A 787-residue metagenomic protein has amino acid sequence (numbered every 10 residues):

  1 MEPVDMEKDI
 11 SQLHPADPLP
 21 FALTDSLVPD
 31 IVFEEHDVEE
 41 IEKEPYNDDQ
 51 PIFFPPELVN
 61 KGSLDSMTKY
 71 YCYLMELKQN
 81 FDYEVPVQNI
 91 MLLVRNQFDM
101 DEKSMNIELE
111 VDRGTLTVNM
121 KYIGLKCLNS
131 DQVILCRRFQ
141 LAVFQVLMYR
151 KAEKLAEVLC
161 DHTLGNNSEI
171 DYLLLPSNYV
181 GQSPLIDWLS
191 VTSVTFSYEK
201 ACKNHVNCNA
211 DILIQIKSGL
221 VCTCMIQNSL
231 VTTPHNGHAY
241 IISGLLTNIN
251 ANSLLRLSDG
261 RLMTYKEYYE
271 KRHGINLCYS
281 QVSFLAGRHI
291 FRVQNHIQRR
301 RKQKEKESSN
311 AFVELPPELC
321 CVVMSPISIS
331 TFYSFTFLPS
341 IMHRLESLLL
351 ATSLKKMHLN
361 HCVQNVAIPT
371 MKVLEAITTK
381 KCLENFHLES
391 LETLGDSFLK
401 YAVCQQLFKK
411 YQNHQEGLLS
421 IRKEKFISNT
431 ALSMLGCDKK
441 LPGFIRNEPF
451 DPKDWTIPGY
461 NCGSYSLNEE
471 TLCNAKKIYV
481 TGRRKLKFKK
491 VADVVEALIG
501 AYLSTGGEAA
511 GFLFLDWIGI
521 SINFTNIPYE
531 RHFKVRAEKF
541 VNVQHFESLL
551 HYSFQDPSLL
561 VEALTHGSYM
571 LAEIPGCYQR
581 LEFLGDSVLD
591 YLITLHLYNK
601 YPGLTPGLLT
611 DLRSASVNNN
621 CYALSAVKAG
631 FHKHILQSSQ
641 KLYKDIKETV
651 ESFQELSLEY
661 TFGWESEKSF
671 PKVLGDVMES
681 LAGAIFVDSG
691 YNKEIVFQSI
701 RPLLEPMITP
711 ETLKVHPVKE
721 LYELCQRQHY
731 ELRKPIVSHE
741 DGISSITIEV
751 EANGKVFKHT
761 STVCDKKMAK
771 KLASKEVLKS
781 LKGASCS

Functional and structural regions predicted by a protein language model:
M1-S787: Double-stranded RNA-binding/processing signature
